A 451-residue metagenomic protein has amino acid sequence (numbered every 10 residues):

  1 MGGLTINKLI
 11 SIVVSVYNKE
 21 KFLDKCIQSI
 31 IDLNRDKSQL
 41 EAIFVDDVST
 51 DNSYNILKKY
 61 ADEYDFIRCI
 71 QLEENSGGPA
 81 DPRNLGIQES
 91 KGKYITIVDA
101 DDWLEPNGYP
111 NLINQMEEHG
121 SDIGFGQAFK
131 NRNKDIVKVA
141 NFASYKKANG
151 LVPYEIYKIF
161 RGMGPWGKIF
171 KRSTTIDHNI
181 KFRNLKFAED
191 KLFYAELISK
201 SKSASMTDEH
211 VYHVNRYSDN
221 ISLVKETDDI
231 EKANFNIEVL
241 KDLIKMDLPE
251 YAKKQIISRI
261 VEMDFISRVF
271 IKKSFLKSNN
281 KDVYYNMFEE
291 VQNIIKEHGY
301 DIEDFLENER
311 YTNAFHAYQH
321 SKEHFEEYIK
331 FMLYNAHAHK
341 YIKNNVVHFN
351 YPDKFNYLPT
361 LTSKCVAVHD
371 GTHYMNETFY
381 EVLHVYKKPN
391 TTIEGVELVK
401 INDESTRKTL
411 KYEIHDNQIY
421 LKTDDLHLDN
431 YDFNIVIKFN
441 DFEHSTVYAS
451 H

Functional and structural regions predicted by a protein language model:
M1-E238, D242-L248, A252, M375-E404: Nucleotide-sugar donor-binding/catalytic module of glycosyltransferases that assemble extracellular/cell-envelope
S49, I260-D264, M287-I295: Short amphipathic alpha-helical coiled-coil/interface segments
Q88, A204, K225-D228, F265-S274 (+1 more regions): Short, charged low-complexity intrinsically disordered segments located at boundaries of structured domains
T174, I180-N184, Q255-D264, A317-E326: A broadly tuned preference for mixed-charge, low-complexity surface segments
L240-K241, A252-L276: P-loop NTPase catalytic cores that bind/hydrolyze ATP
E250-K254, E303-F305: Short, surface-exposed acidic
F275-H451: Basic, ligand-binding patches in group-transfer machinery, especially extracytoplasmic/periplasmic segments
